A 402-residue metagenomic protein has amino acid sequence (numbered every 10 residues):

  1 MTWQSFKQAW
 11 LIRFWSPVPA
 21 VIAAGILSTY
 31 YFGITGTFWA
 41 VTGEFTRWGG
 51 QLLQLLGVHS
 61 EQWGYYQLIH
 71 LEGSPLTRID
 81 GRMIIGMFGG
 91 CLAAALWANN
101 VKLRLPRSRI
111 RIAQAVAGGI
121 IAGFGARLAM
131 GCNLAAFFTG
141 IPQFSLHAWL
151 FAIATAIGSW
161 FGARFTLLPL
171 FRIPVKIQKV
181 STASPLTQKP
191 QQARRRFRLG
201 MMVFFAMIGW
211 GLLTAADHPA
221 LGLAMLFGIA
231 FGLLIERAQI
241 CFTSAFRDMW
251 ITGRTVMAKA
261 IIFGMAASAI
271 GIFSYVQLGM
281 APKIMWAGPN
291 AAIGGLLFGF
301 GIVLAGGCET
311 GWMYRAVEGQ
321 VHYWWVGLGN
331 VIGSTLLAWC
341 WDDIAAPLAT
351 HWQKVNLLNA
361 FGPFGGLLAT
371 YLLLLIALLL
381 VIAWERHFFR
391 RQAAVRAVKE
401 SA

Functional and structural regions predicted by a protein language model:
M1-A402: Membrane-interfacial helix-loop segments of redox and metal-homeostasis proteins, especially TM-loop-TM junctions
